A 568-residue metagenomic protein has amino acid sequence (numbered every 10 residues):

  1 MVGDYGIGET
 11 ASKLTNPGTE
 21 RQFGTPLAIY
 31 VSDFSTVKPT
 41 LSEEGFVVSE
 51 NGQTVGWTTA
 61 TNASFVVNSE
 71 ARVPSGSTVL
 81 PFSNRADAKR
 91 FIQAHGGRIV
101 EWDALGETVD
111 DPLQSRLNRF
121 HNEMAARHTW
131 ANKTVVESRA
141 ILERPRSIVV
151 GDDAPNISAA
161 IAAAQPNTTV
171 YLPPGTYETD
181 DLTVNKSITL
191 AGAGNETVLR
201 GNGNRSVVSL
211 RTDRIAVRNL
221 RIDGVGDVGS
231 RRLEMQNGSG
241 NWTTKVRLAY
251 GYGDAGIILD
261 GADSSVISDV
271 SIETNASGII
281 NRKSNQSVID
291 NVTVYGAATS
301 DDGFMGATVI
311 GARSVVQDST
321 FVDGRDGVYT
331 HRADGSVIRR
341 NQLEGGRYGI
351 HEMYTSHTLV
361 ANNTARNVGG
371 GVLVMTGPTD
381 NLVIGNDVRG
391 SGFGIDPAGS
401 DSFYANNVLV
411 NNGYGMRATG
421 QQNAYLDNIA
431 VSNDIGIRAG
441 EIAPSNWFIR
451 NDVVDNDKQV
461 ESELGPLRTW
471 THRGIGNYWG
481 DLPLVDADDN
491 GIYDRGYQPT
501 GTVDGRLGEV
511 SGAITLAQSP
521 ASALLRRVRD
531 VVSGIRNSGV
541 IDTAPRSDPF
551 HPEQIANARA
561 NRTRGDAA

Functional and structural regions predicted by a protein language model:
M1-V2, G8-P81, R85-R146: Intrinsically disordered, low-complexity linkers and terminal regions that flank or interleave Cys/His-based
E107-S147, R214, R221, G226 (+9 more regions): Haloarchaeal acidic low-complexity proteome signature biased toward cell-envelope/secretome components but also
R144-Y171: Acidic Gly/Asp/Thr-rich repetitive segments characteristic of extracellular carbohydrate-active and adhesion proteins
A162-Q165, T169, Y177-A191, L199-N219 (+2 more regions): Extracellular beta-strand-rich solenoid/capping regions of secreted or surface-exposed proteins that bind or remodel
V170, L182, I188, T197 (+17 more regions): Solenoid scaffold repeats with emphasis on beta-solenoid/beta-helix
T179-D181, R200-S206, G226-R232, A255 (+11 more regions): Short glycine/acidic-rich loop motifs that flank beta-strands on beta-rich extracellular proteins
L220, S265, V270, S287 (+21 more regions): Consensus "Asn ladder" position of solenoid repeat domains
V410, Y414-G415, V431-A568: Functionally critical loop-and-helix segments that line ligand-binding/catalytic clefts of soluble enzyme domains
